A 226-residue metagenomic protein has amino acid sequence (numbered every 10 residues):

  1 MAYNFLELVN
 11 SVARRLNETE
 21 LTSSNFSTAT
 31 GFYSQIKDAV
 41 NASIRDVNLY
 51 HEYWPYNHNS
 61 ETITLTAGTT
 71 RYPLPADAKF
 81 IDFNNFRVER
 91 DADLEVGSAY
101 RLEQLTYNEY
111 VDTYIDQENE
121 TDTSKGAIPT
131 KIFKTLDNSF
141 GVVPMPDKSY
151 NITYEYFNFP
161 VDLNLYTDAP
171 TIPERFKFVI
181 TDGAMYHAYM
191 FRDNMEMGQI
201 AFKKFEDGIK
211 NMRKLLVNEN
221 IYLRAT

Functional and structural regions predicted by a protein language model:
M1-T226: Glycine-enriched, solvent-exposed interface loops adjoining structured elements
